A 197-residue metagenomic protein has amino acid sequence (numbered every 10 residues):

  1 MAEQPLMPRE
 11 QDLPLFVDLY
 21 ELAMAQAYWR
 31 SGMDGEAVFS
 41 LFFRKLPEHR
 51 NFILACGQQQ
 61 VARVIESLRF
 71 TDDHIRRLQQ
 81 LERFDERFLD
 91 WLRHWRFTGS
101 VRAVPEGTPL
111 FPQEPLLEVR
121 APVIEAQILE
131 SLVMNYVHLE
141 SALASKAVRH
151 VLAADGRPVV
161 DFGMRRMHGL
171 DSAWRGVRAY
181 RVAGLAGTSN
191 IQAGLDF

Functional and structural regions predicted by a protein language model:
A2-A37, K45-P47, R83, L89-T98 (+2 more regions): Buried, small/hydrophobic-residue-enriched core segments of structured protein domains
V38-Q79: Low-complexity, highly charged intrinsically disordered N-terminal segments that act as targeting/localization
V61-I65, H74-L78, F88-L92, V133 (+1 more regions): Generic structural signal of hydrophobic/aromatic residues within well-ordered alpha-helices of folded domains
